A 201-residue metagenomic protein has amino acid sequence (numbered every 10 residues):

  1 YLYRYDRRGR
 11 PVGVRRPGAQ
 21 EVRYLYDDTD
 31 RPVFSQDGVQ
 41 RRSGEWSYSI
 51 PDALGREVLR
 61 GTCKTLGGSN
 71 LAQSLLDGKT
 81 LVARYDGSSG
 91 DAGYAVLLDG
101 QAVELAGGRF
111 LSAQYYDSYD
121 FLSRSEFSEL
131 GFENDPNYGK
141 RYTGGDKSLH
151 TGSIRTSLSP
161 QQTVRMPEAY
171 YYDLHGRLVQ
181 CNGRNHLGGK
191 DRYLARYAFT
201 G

Functional and structural regions predicted by a protein language model:
Y1-G201: Beta-strand elements of repeat-based all-beta scaffolds
